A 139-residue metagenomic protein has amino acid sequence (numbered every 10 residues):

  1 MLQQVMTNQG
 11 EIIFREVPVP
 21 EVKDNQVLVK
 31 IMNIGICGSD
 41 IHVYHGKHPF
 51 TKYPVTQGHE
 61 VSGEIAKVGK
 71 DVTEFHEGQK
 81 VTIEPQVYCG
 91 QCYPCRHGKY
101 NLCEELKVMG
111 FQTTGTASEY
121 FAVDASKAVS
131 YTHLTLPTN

Functional and structural regions predicted by a protein language model:
V5-E11: Extracellular beta-rich ligand/substrate-recognition surface
T7, P18-V19, K52-G58, M109-T113: Short Gly/Pro-enriched turn/cap motifs at secondary-structure boundaries
P20-I34, K47-Y93, V129: Glycine-rich beta-strand-centered segment in the early N-terminal region that forms part of a ligand/cofactor-binding
C37: Conserved Rossmann-like nucleotide-cofactor binding loop
D40-I41: Cytochrome P450 core scaffold surrounding the K-helix E-X-X-R motif and the conserved "meander" helix-loop region
P85-S126: Cysteine-cluster motifs in flexible loop/terminal segments that predominantly coordinate metals
T132-T138: Conserved small/polar residues in nucleotide/adenosyl-binding loops
